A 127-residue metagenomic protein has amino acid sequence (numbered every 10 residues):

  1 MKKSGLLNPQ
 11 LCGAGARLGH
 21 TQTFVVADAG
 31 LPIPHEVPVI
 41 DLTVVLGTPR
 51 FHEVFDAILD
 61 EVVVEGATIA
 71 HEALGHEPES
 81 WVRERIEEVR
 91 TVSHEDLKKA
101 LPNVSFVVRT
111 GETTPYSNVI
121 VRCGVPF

Functional and structural regions predicted by a protein language model:
K3, N8, C12, A16-H20 (+7 more regions): N-terminal intrinsically disordered, cationic/polar leader segments that include organellar targeting peptides
F24-A27, I69, E88-H94, V108-T110 (+1 more regions): General beta-strand structural signal in soluble alpha/beta enzymes
E36-V37, E79-S80, V119: Short, well-ordered secondary-structure micro-motifs
A57-A100: Mid-chain, well-packed structural core segment of small domains
S105, N118: A residue-level signal for beta-strand positions that form part of recognition/binding surfaces within mature
